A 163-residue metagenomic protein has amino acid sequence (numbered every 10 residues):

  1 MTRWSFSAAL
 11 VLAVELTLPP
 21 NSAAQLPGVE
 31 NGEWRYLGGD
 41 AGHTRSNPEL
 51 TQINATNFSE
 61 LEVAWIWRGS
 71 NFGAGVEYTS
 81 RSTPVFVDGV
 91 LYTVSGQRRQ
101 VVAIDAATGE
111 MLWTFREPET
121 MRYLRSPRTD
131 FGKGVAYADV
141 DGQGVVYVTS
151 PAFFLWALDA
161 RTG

Functional and structural regions predicted by a protein language model:
M1-R3: N-terminal secretory signal peptides that target proteins for export/translocation
S7-P19: Bacterial N-terminal signal peptides
P20-A24: Sec/Tat signal peptide C-region and signal peptidase I cleavage site
Q25-A64: Blade/loop signatures of beta-propeller domains
N31-G38, E77-Q100, S126-W156: Repeat-blade elements of multi-bladed beta-propeller folds
G38-A41, N54-N57, W65-N71, D88 (+2 more regions): Sec/Tat-exported extracytoplasmic proteins
A41-P48, F72-V76, T93, V102: Short, solvent-exposed loop/turn elements at domain surfaces
N57-F72, V101-S126, D141-G142, F154-G163: Extracytoplasmic/lumenal domain signature
